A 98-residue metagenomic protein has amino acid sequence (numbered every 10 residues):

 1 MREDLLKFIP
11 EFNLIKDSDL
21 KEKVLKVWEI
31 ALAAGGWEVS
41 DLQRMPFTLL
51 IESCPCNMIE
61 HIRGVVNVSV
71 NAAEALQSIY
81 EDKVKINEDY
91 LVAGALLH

Functional and structural regions predicted by a protein language model:
M1-L97: Acidic/His-rich, divalent-metal-binding segments that scaffold phosphate/diphosphate chemistry
